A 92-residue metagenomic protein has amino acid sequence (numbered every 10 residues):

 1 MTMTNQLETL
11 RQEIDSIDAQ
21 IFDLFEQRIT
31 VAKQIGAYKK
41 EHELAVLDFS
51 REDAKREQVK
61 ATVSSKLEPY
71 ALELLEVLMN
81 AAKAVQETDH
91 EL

Functional and structural regions predicted by a protein language model:
M1-L92: Domain-level signature for soluble enzymes in the chorismate/prephenate branch of the shikimate pathway
